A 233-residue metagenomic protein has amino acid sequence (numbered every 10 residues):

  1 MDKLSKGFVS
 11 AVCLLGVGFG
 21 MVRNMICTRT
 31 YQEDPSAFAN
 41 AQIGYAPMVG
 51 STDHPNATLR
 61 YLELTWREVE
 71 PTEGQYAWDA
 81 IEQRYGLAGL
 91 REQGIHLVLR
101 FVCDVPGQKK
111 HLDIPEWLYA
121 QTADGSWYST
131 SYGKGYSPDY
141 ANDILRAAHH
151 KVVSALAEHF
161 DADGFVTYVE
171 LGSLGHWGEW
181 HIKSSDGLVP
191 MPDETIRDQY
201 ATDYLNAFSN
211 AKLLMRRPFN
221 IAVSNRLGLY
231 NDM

Functional and structural regions predicted by a protein language model:
M1-A11: Bacterial N-terminal signal peptides that target proteins for export
L15-T30: Bacterial Sec-dependent signal peptides at the C-terminal "C-region" and cleavage site
T28-I144, M233: N-terminal substrate-binding region of glycoside hydrolase catalytic domains
T30-T52, N56-Y61, R91-I95, Y168-G175 (+1 more regions): Catalytic-core regions of glycoside hydrolase
L64-E68, E73, F101-V105, G164 (+2 more regions): Short, flexible loop/turn elements at secondary-structure junctions
G86-R91, W127-S129, K134-E170, I196-D203: An active-site-proximal structural segment forming one wall of the substrate-binding cleft that immediately precedes
K110-L112, W180-S184: Short aromatic-enriched loop/helix-cap "lid" or pocket-rim segments at secondary-structure transitions that line
